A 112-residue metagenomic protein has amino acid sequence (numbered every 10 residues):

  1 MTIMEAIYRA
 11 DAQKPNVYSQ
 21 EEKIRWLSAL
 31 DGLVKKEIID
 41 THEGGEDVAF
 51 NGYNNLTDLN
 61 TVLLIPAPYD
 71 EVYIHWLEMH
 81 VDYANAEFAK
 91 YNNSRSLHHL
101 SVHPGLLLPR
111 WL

Functional and structural regions predicted by a protein language model:
M1-V62, A89, S96-L112: Conserved short "hinge" loops at termini or chain/domain junctions
V62-V72: Structural motif
E71-Y83: Short, hydrophobic/amphipathic alpha-helical patches that form generic packing surfaces within helical domains
A86: Positively charged, phosphate-engaging catalytic surfaces used for nucleic-acid and nucleotide handling
